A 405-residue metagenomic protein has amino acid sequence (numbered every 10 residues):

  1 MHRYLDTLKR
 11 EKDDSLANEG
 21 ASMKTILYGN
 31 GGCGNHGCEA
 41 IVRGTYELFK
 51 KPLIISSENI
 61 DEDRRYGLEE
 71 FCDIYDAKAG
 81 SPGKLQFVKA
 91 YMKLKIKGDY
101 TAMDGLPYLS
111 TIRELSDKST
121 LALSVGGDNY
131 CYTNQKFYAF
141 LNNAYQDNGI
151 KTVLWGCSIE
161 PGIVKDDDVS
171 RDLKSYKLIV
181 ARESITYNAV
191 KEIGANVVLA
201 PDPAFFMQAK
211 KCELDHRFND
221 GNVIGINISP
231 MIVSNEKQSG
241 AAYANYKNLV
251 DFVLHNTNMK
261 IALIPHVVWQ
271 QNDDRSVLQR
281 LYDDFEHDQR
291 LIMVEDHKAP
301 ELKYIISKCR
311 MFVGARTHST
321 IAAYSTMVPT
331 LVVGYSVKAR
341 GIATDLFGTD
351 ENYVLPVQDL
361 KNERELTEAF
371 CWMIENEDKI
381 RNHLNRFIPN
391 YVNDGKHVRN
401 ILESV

Functional and structural regions predicted by a protein language model:
Y4-L8, K12, E19-V405: Active-site anion-handling motifs in enzyme catalytic cores
